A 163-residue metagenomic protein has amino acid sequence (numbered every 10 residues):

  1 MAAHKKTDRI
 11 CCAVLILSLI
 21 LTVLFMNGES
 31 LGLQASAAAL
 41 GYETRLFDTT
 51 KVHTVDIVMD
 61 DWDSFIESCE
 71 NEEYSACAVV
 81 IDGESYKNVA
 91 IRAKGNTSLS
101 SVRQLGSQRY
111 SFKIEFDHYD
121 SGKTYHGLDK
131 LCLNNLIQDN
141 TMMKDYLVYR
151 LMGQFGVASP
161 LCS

Functional and structural regions predicted by a protein language model:
A2-S163: Phosphate-handling architecture centered on phosphoinositide signaling
